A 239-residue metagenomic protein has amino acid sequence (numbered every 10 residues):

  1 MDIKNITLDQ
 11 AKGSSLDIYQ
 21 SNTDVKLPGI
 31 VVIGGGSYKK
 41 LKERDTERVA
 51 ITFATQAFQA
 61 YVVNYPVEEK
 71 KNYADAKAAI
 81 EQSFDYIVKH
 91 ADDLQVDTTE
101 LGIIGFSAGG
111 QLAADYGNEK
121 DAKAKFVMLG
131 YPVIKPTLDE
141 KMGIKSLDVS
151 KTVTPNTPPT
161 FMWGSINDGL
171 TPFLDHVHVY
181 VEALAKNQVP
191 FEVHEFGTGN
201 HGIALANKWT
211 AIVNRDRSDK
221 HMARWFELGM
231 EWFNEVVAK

Functional and structural regions predicted by a protein language model:
M1-D24: N-terminal cap/lid segment of alpha/beta-hydrolase-fold proteins
L27-G35: Short beta-strand element of the alpha/beta-hydrolase
K42, N64-T98: Catalytic nucleophile-loop/oxyanion-hole region of alpha/beta-hydrolase and closely related hydrolase-like folds
E43-Y61: Short amphipathic alpha-helix adjacent to the substrate-entry channel of hydrolases
Q82-V149: Primarily recognizes the serine-hydrolase "nucleophile elbow" in alpha/beta-hydrolase and SGNH/GDSL folds
N156, F161-G164: Short beta-strand/loop motif that positions the catalytic acidic residue of the alpha/beta-hydrolase fold
G169-V179: Conserved alpha/beta-hydrolase "acid-adjacent" motif
N187-K239: C-terminal catalytic histidine-bearing segment of alpha/beta-hydrolase fold enzymes
